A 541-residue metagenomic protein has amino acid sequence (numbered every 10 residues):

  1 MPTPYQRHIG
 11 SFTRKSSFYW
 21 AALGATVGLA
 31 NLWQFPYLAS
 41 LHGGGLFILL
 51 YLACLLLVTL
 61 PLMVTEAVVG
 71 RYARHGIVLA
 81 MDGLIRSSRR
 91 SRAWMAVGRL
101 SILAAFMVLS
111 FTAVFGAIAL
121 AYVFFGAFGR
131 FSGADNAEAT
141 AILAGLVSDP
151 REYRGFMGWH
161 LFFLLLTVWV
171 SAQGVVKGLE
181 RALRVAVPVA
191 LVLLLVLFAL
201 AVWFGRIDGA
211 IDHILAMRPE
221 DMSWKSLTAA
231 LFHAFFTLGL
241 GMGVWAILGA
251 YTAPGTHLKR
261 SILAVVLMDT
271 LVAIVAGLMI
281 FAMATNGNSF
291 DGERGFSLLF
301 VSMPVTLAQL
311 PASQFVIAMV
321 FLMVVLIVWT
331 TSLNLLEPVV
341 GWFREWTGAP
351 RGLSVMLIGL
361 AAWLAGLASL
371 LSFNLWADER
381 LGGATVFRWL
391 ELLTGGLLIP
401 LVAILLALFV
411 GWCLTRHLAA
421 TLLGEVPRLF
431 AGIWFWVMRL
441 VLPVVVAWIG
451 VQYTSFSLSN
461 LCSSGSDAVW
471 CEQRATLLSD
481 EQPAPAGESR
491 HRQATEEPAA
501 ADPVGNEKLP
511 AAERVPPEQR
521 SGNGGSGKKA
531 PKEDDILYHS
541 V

Functional and structural regions predicted by a protein language model:
M1-W33, L62-A67, R71-R99, A253-H257: Membrane-interface "cap" regions at the ends of multi-pass membrane proteins
P2-R14, E180, R184-W329, L333 (+1 more regions): Membrane-embedded translocation segments of transport machinery
Q6-G10, L38-L41, H75-L100, A113-A172 (+8 more regions): Inter-helical loop and helix-membrane interface segments of multi-pass membrane transporters/permeases
R14-C54, G209, V244-G249, R260-L263 (+3 more regions): Transmembrane helix-boundary motif of multi-pass solute transporters/channels
S16-Y19, A25, M157, M268-I274 (+4 more regions): Loop-to-transmembrane helix boundary motifs in multi-pass membrane proteins
S40-E66, F156, I399: Extracellular loop-to-transmembrane helix junctions
V97-I102, V339, G348-A361, E391-V446: C-terminal membrane-solvent junction of multi-pass transporters and transport-like membrane proteins
T112-A137, L191-I214, A282-T285, A365-N374 (+2 more regions): Hydrophobic alpha-helical segments and their helix-loop junctions in multi-pass secondary transporters
